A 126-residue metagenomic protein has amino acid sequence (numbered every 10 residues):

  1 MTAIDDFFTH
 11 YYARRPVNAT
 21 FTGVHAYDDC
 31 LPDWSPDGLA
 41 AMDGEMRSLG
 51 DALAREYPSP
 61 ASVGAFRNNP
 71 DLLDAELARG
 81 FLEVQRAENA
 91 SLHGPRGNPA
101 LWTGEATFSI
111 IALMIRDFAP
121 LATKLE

Functional and structural regions predicted by a protein language model:
M1-E126: Non-catalytic accessory/assembly modules
